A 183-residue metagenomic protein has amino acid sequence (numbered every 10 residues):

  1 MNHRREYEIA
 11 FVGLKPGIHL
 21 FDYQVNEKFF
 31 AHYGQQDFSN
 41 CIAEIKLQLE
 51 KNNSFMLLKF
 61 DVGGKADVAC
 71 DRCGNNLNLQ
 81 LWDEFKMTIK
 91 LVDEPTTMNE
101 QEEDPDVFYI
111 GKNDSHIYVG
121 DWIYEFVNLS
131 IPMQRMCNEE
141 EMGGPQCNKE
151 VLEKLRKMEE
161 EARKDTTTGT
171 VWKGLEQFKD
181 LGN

Functional and structural regions predicted by a protein language model:
M1-A10, I42, L91-N183: Charge-rich, low-complexity linker and terminal segments
M1-A69: A positional/architectural concept
C73: Conformational-control "hinges and anchors"
L77: Cys/His-rich microdomains that often coordinate metals
Q80-D83: Short Cys/His-rich "knuckle" micro-motifs
K86-K90: Short beta-strand edge segments in extracellular beta-sheet folds
